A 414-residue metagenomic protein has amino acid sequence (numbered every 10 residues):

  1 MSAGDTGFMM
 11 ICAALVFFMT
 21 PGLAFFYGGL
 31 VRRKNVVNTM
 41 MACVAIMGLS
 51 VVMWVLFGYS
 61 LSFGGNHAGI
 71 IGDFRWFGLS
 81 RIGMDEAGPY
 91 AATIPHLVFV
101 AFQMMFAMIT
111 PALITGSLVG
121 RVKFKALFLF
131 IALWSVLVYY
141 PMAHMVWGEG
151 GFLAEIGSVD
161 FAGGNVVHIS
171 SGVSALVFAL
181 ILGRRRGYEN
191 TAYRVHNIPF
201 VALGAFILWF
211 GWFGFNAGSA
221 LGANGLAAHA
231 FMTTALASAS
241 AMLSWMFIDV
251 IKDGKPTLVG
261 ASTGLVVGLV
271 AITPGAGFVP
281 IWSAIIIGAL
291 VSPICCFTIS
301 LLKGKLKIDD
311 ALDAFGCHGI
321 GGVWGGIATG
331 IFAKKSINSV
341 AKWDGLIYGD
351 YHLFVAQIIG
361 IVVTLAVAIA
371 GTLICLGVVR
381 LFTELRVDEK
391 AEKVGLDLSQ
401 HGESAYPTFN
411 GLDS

Functional and structural regions predicted by a protein language model:
M1-S414: Glycine- and aromatic-enriched membrane alpha-helices
